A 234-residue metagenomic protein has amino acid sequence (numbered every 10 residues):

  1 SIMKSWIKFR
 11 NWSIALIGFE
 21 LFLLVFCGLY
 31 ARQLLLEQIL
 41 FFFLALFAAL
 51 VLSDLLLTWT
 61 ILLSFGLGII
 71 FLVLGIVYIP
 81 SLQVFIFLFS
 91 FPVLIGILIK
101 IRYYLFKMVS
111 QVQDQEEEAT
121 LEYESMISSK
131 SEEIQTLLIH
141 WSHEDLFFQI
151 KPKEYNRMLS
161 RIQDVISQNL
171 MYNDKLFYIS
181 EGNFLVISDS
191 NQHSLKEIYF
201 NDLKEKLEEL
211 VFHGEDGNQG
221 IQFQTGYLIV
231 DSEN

Functional and structural regions predicted by a protein language model:
I2-L16: N-terminal membrane topogenic signal
A15-L24, Q38-L50, L62-Y104: Membrane-embedded alpha-helical segments, specifically the hydrophobic cores of selected transmembrane helices
F26-L36: Short, hydrophobic transmembrane alpha-helix segments
K100-Q115: Transmembrane-cytosolic junction motif
Q113-L121, S128-Q135, H143-S167, F177-E181 (+1 more regions): Conserved long alpha-helical elements within nucleotide-processing catalytic cores of c-di-GMP signaling and class III
Q163, K196-N218: Alpha-helical scaffold within the catalytic cores of cyclic-nucleotide enzymes
Y172-L176: A short linear hydrophobic-aromatic micro-motif
F177-N183, I187, H213-N234: A short glycine-enriched loop-to-beta-strand structural element that forms part of the catalytic core of nucleotide
